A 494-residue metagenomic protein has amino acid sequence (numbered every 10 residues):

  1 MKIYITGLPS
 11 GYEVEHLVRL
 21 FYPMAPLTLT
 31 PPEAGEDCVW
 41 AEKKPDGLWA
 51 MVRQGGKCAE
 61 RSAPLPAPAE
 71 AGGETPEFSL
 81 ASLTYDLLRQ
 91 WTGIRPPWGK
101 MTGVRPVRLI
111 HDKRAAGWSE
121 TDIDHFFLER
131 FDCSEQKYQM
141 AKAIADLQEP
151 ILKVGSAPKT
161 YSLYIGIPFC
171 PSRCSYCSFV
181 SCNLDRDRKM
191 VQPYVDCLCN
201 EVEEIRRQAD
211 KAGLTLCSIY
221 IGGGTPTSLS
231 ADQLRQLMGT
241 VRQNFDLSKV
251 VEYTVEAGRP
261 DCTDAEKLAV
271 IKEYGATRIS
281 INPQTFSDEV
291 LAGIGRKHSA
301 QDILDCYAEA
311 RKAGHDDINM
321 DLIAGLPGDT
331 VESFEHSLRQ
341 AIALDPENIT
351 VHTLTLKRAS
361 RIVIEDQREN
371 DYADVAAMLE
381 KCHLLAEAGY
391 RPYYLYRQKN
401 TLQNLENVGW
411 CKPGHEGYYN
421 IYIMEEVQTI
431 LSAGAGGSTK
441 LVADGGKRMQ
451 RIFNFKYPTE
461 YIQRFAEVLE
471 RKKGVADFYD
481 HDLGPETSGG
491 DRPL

Functional and structural regions predicted by a protein language model:
M1-R108, D112-A116, E120, P413-L494: Radical SAM enzyme core and accessory elements
G35-E36, T355, A359-A433: A C-terminal junction/extension of Radical SAM enzymes
A50-V52, I165, I279-I281: Short beta-strand motif preference
L88-R95, A115-L163: N-terminal [4Fe-4S]-dependent radical SAM core
P158-V195: Canonical Radical SAM [4Fe-4S] cluster-binding loop centered on the CxxxCxxC motif and its immediate flanking residues
G166, S280, N348-H352, I421 (+1 more regions): Beta-strand scaffold of nucleotide-dependent catalytic cores
S181-E380: Conserved non-cysteine loop/helix-boundary elements of the Radical SAM core domain that shape
L214-T215, I219-G223, Q233, T401-N407 (+1 more regions): Amphipathic, soluble alpha/beta structural segments
